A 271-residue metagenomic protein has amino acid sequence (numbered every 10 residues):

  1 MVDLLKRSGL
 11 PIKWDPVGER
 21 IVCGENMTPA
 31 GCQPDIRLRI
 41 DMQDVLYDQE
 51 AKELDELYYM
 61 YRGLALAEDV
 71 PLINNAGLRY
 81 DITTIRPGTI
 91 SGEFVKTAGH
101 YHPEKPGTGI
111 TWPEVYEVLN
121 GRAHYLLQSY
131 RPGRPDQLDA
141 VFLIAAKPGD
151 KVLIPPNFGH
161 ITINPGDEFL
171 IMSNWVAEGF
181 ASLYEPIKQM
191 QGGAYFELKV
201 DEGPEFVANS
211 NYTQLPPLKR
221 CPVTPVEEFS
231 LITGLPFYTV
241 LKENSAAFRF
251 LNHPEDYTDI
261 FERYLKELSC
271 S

Functional and structural regions predicted by a protein language model:
V2-A146, N164-S271: Active-site region of the double-stranded beta-helix
K151-V152, P156-I161: Histidine-centered metal-chelating micro-motifs
